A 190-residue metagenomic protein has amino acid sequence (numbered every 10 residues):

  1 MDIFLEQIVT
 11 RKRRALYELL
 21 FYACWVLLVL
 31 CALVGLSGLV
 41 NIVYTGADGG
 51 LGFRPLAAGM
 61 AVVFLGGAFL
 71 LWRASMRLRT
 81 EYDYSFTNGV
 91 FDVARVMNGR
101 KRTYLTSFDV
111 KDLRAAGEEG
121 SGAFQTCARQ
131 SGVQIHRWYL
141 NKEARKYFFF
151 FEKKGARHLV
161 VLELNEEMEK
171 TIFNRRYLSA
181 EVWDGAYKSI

Functional and structural regions predicted by a protein language model:
M1-A32: N-terminal membrane-targeting/pre-transmembrane regions
W25-L36, V62-L70: Hydrophobic core of alpha-helical transmembrane segments in multi-pass integral membrane proteins
G35-P55: Membrane-interfacial hairpin junctions
R54-T80: Transmembrane alpha-helices and immediately adjacent membrane-cytoplasm interface residues in multi-pass integral
S85-T103: Membrane-cytosol interface motif
T106-T126: Structured surface patches comprising rigid loops and adjacent beta-strands/short helices at the edges of well-ordered
T126-G185: A membrane-cytosol interface segment of integral membrane proteins
A186-I190: Long, low-complexity intrinsically disordered regions enriched in Ser/Thr, Asp/Glu, Pro/Gly
